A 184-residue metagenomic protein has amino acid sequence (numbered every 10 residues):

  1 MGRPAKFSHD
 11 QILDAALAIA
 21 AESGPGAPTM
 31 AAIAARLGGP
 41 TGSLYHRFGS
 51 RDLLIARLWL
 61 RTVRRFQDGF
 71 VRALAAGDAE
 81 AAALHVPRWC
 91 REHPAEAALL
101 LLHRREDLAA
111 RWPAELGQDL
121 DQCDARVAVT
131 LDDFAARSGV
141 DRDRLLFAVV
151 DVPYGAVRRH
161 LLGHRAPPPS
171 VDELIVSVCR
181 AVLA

Functional and structural regions predicted by a protein language model:
Q11, A15, I19-L53, R57: Helix-turn-helix
I12-A20, P28, T62, F66 (+2 more regions): Short hydrophobic clusters on alpha-helical segments that form packing/core surfaces in small helical domains
D14, G77-A98, F147, D172-V176 (+1 more regions): Amphipathic alpha-helical segments that line or abut small-molecule/effector binding pockets and mediate allosteric
A20, I55-T62, F70, L100 (+1 more regions): Alpha-helical DNA-contacting segments of helix-turn-helix folds
L60-A82: Amphipathic alpha-helical linker/stalk segments
Q67, L108-A148: Amphipathic alpha-helical packing segments from all-alpha helical-bundle domains
E92, L146-P168, R180-A184: Amphipathic C-terminal alpha-helical segment
E92-A114, R158, L162: Amphipathic alpha-helical segments used for helix-helix packing
